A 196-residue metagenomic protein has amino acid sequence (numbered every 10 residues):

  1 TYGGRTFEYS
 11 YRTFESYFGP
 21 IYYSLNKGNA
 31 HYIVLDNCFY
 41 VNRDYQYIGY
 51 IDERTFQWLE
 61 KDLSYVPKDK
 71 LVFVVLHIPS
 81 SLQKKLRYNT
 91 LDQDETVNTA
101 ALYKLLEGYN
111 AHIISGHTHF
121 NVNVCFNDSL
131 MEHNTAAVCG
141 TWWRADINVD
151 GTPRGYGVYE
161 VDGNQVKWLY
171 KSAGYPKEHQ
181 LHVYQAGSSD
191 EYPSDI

Functional and structural regions predicted by a protein language model:
T1-K68, N89-H112, N123-V161: Extended active-site neighborhood of metal-dependent phosphoesterases/phosphodiesterases
H31, H77, H112, H117-H119 (+2 more regions): Histidine (H) residue identity feature
N37, V75-P79, H117-T118, K171-S172: Short, well-ordered beta-to-alpha junction loops that form the rim of enzyme active sites and present histidine/acidic
Y47, L82-E95, Q180-E191: A short, hydrophobic/aromatic-rich structural module that often spans a beta strand with its adjoining loop
Y65-N89: Short acidic, glycine-rich surface-loop motifs adjacent to enzyme active sites
L82-Q83, F120-V122, G140-W142, K177: Flexible loop/turn segments at secondary-structure boundaries
D162-D195: Short, compositionally biased P/S/T/A/G/V-rich stretches that sit at domain boundaries
